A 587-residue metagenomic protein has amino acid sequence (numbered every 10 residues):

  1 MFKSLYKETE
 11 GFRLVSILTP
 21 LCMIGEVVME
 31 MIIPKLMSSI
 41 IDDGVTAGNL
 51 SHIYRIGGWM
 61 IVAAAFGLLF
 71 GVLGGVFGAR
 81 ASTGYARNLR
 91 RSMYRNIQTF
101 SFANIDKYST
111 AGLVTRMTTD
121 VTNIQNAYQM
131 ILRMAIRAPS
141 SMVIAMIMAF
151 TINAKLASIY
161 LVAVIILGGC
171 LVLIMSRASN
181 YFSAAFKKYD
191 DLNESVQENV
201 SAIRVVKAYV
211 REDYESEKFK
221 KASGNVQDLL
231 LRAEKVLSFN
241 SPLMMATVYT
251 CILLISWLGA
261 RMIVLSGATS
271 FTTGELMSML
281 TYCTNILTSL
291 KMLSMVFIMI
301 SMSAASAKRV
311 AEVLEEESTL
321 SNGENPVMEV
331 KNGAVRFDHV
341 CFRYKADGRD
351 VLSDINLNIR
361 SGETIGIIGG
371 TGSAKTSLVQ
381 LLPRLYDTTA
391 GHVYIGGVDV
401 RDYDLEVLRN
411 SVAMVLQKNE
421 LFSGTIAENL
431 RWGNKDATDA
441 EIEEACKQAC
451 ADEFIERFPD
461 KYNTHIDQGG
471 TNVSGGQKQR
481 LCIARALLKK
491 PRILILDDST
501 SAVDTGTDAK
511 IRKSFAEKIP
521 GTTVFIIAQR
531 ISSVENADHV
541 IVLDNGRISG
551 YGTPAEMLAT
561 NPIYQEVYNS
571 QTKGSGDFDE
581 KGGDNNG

Functional and structural regions predicted by a protein language model:
M1-I33, M37, V45-W59, F66 (+16 more regions): Membrane-integrated ABC transporters
G11, V15-V28, S39, Q129-A184 (+1 more regions): Transmembrane helices of ABC transporter permease
G11-R13, T99-A103, T119-L132, I136 (+7 more regions): An intracellular "coupling" helix at the cytosolic face of ABC transporter transmembrane type-1 domains
P20, I24-I32, A65-V72, I124-A127 (+7 more regions): Hydrophobic alpha-helical transmembrane bundles that constitute the permease/transmembrane domains of multi-pass
A47-G48, T83, R91-T115, T119-V121 (+5 more regions): Short intracellular "coupling" helices and adjacent cytoplasmic loop segments at the cytosolic face of multi-pass
N49-I53, I144, M148-V162, G169 (+2 more regions): Helix-loop-helix
M328-G587: ABC-type nucleotide-binding domain
